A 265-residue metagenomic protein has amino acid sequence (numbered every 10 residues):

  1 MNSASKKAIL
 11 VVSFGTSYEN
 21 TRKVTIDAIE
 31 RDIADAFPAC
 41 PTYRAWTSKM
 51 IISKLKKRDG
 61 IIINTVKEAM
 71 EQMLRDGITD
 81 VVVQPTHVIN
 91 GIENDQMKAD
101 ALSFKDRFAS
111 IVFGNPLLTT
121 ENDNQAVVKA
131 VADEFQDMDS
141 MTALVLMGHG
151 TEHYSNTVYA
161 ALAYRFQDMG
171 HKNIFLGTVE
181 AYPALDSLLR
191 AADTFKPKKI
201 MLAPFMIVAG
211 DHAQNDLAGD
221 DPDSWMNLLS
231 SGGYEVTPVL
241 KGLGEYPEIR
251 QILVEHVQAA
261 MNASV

Functional and structural regions predicted by a protein language model:
M1-V265: Active-site-proximal alpha-helix that buttresses catalytic centers in soluble enzyme cores
